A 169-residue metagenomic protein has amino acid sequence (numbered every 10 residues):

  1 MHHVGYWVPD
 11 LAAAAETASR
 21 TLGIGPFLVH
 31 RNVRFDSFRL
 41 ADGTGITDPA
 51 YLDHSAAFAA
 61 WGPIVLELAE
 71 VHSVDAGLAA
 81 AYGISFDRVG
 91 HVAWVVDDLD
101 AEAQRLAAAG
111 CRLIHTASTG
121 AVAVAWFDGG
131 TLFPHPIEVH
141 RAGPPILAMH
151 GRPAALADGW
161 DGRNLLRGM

Functional and structural regions predicted by a protein language model:
H2-P9, D53-I64, A81-D98: Vicinal oxygen chelate
G5, A69-V71, D128-G129, E138-A142: A structural feature that tracks compact, well-ordered secondary-structure segments with a strong bias toward
W7-G62, A101-V122, R152-M169: Core segments of cupin and vicinal oxygen chelate
A59-G62, F127-L132: Active-site beta-strand termini and strand-to-loop segments that position acidic
G62-V74: Ordered, amphipathic secondary-structure segments that act as subunit-interaction surfaces in large macromolecular
G77-Y82, L147-G151: A short, polar/proline- and glycine-enriched secondary-structure boundary/capping micro-motif
A125, V139-H140, P145-A154: Acidic/His-leaning functional-site neighborhoods
